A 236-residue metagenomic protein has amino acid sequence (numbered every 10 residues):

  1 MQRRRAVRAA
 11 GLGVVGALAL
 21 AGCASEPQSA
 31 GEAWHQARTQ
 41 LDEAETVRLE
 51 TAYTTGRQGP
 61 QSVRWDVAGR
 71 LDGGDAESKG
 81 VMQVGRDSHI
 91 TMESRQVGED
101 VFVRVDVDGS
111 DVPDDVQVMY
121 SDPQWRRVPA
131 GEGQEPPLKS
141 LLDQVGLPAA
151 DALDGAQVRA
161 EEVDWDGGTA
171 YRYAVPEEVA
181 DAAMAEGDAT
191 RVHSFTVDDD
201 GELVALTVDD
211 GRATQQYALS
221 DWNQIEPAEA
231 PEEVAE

Functional and structural regions predicted by a protein language model:
M1-L12: Bacterial N-terminal signal peptides that target proteins for export
A19-G22: C-terminal motif of bacterial Sec signal peptides marking the signal peptidase cleavage site
A24-E236: Subset-of-secretome marker
